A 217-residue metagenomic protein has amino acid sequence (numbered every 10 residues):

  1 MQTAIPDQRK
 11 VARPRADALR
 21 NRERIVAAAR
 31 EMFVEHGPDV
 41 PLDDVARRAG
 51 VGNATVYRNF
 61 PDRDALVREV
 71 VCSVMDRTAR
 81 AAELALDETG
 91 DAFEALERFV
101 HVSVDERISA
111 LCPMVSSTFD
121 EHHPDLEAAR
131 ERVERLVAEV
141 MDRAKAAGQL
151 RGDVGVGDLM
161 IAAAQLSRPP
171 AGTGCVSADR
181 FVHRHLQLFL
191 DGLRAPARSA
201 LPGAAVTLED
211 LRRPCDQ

Functional and structural regions predicted by a protein language model:
M1-R48, A65: Basic, helix-initiating cap at the start of DNA-binding domains
M1-R9, R135-A146, G172-Q217: C-terminal peripheral helix-coil segments that are non-catalytic and often amphipathic
R24, D44, E94-V102, D158-A162 (+2 more regions): Amphipathic alpha-helical interaction segments
G37-P38, R58, R151: Helix-turn-helix/winged-helix DNA-binding modules
G50-F60: Short hydrophobic/aromatic patch on the recognition helix
E69, D76, R80-S109, H122-D125 (+1 more regions): Hydrophobic alpha-helical connector segments
P113-H123, A204-T207: Short linear capping/connector segments at secondary-structure termini
E121-G172, R180-R184: Amphipathic alpha-helical packing segments from all-alpha helical-bundle domains
